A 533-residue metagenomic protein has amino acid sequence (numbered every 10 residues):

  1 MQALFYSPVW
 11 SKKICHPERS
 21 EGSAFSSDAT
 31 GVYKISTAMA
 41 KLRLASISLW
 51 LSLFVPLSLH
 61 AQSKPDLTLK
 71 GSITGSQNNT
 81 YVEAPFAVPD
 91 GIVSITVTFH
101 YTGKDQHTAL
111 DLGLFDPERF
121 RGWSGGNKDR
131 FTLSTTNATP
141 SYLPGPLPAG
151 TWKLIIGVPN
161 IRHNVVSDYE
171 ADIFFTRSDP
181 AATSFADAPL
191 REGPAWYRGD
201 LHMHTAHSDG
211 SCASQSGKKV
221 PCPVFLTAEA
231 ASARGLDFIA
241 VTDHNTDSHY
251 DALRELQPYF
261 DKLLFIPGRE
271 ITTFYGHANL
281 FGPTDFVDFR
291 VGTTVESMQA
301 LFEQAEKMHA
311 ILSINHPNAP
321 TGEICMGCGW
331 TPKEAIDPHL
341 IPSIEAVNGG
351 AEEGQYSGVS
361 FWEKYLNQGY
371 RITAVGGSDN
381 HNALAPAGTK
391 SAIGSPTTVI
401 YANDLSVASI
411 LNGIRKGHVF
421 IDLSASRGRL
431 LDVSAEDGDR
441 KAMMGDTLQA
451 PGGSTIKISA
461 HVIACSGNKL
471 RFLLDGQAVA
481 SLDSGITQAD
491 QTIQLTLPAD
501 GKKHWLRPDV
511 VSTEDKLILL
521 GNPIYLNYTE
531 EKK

Functional and structural regions predicted by a protein language model:
M1-Q62: Intrinsic disorder/low-complexity segments
L59-I92, A182-S208, E229: Non-catalytic extracellular/lumenal accessory regions of secreted precursors
P65-Q77, Y101-T139: Surface-exposed beta-strand/loop patches in noncatalytic accessory domains and peripheral targeting/linker segments
T96, T151-K153, K503-R507: Short, conserved beta-strand segments of beta-strand-rich sandwich/propeller modules, principally
H107-L110, R162-F175: Edge beta-strands of jelly-roll/beta-sandwich modules across compartments, strongly enriched in secreted/luminal
I155-R162, D509-E514: Short beta-strand-plus-loop segments that form exposed binding edges in beta-rich domains
T183-R191, Y275-D288, G322-K533: Charged catalytic cores and adjacent phosphate/nucleic-acid-binding surfaces used for phosphate/nucleic-acid chemistry
S184-P332, H339, E345-W362, G377-A385 (+1 more regions): A metal-dependent hydrolase metal-coordination microenvironment
